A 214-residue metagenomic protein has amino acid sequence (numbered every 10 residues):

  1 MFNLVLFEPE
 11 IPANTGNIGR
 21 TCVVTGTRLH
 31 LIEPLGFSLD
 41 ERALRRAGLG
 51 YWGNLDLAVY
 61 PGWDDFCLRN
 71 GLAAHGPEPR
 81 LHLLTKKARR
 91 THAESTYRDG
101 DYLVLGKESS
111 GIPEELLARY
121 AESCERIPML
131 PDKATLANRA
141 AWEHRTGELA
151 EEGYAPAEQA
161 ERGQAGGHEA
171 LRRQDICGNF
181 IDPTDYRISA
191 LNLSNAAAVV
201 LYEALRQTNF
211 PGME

Functional and structural regions predicted by a protein language model:
M1, V5, T27, D40 (+5 more regions): A near-ubiquitous, low-amplitude feature marking generic local secondary-structure context
M1-K87, A198-L201, L205-E214: RNA substrate-binding interface of SAM-dependent RNA methyltransferases
P9, D99, Q159-A160: Exposed boundary/loop context
A13, P61, D99, K107 (+2 more regions): Residues at secondary-structure transition points
E41-C124, M129-N138, W142, E148: S-adenosyl-L-methionine/SAH cofactor-binding core of RNA-modifying enzymes
R119-I127, P131-E214: Structured adenosyl-cofactor binding patch, chiefly the S-adenosyl-L-methionine
